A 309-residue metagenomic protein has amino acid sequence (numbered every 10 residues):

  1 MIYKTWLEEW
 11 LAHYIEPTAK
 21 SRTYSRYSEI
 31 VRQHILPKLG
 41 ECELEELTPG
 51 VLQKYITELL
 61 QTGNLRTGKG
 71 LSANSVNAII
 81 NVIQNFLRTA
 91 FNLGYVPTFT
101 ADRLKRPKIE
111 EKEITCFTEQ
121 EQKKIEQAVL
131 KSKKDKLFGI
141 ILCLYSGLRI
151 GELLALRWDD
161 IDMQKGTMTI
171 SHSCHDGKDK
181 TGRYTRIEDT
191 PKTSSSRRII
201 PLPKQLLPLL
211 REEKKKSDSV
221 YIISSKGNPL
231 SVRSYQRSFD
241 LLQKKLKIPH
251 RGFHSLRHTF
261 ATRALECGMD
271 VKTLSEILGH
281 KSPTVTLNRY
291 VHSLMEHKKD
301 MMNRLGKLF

Functional and structural regions predicted by a protein language model:
Y3-K4, L11-Y95, E111, P229-S234 (+1 more regions): N-terminal core-binding DNA-recognition domain of tyrosine site-specific recombinases/integrases
E8, A12, E46-P49, Q61 (+8 more regions): Phosphate-coordinating loops and pocket residues in cytosolic domains that bind phosphorylated ligands
E29, S173, P203-P249: Active-site/catalytic core of tyrosine-dependent DNA strand-transfer enzymes
K69-A73, N77, N92-T98, R103-W158 (+3 more regions): Basic, Lys/Arg- and aromatic-enriched nucleic-acid-binding interface segment
N92, I141, Y145-E152, L241-K245 (+3 more regions): C-terminal catalytic core of tyrosine-transesterase DNA break-rejoin enzymes
K112, C174, L207, L278-N303: Catalytic-site neighborhood detector that most strongly recognizes the C-terminal catalytic loop/helix of tyrosine
E119, A155-E212: Conserved tyrosine-mediated DNA breakage-rejoining catalytic core shared by Y-recombinases
K124-A128, D179-R186, C267, N288 (+1 more regions): DNA/chromatin major-groove-contacting recognition/catalytic segments
